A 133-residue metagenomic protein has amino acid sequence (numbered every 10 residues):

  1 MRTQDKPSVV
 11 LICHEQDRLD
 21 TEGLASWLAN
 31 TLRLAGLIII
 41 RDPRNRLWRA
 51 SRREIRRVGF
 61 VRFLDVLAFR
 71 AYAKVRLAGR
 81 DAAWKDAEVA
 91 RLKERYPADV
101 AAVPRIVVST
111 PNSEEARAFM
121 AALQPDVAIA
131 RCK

Functional and structural regions predicted by a protein language model:
M1-K133: One-carbon transfer enzymes
